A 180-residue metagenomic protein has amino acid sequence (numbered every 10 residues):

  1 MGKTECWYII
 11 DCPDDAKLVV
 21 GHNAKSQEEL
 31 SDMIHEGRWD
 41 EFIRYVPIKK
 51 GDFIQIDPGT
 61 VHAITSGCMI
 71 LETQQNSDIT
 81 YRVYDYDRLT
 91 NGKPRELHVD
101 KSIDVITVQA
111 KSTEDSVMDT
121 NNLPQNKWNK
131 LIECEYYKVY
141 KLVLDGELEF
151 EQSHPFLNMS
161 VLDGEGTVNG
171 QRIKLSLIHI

Functional and structural regions predicted by a protein language model:
M1-K50, T65-E165, N169-R172: Active-site region of the double-stranded beta-helix
F53: Glycine-rich, mobile lid/loop segments that gate access to catalytic sites or pores
T60-A63: Short, charged beta-turn/beta-strand-edge "cap" motif at the junction between a beta-strand and an adjacent loop
I178-I180: Conserved small/polar residues in nucleotide/adenosyl-binding loops
